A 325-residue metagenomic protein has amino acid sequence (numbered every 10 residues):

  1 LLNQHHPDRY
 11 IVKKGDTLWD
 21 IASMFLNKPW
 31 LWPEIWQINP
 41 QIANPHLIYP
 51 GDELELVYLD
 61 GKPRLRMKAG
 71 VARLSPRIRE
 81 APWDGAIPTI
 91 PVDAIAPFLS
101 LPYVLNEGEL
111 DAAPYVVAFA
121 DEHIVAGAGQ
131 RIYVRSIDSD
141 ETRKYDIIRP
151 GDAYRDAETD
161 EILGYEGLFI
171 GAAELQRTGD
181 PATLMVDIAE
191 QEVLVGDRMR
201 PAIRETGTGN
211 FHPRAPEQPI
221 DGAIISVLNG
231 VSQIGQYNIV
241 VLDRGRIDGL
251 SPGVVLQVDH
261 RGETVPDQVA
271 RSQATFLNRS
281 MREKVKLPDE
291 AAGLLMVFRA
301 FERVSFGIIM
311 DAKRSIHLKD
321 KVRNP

Functional and structural regions predicted by a protein language model:
L1-P325: Surface-exposed, polar/charged interaction patches used for macromolecular assembly or partner binding
